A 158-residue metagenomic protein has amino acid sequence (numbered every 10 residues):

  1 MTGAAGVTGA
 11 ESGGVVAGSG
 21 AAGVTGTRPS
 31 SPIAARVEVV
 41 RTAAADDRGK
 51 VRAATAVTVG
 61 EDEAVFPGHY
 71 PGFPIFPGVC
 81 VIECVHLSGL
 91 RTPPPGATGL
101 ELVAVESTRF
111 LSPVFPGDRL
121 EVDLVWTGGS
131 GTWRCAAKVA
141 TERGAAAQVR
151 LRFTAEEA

Functional and structural regions predicted by a protein language model:
T2, G6, G23, A35 (+3 more regions): HotDog/MaoC-like acyl-thioester-processing domains
G3-G9, G13, G18-G26: Small-residue-biased low-complexity repeat regions
P29-P32, A54-T55, G60-E61, G99-A104 (+2 more regions): A short linear-motif detector with a strong N-terminal bias
S30-F76: Catalytic strand-loop segment that frames the active site of acyl-thioester-processing enzymes
V57-V59, F110, F153-A155: Hydrophobic residues in beta-strands and at strand termini
A64, Y70-P71, I75, C80 (+3 more regions): Short capping/connector residues at structural and topological boundaries
V79-L87: Short amphipathic alpha-helical face segments that pack within enzyme cores and frequently flank/anchor catalytic
H86-D123, T132: Hydrophobic beta-strand-centered segment that forms part of the acyl-chain substrate-binding groove
